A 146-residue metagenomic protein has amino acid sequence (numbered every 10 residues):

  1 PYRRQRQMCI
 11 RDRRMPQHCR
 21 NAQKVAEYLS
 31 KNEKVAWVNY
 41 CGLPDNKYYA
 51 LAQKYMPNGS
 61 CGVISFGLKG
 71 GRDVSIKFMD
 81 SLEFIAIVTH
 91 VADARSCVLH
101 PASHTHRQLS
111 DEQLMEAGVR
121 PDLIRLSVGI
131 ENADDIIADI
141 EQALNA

Functional and structural regions predicted by a protein language model:
P1, P57-G59, V119-P121: Short coil/turn motifs at beta-sheet boundaries
P1-I10: Single conserved hydrophobic/aromatic residue that forms the stacking wall/gate of nucleotide- or nucleobase-binding
Y2, V88, R125: Short glycine- and Lys/Arg-enriched binding-loop motifs that mark or flank ligand-binding interfaces
Q7, C41-L43, L82, P101 (+1 more regions): Fold-independent oxyanion-binding glycine-rich loops and adjacent beta-strand/coil segments at enzyme active sites
Q7, S60-I64, P121-I124: Short amphipathic alpha-helical segments
R13, Q23-H90, A94-R95, L109-M115 (+1 more regions): Conserved small-domain helix->loop->beta segment predominantly found in fold-type I
R14, D80, S96-A146: PLP-dependent enzyme catalytic core of the Aspartate aminotransferase-like
